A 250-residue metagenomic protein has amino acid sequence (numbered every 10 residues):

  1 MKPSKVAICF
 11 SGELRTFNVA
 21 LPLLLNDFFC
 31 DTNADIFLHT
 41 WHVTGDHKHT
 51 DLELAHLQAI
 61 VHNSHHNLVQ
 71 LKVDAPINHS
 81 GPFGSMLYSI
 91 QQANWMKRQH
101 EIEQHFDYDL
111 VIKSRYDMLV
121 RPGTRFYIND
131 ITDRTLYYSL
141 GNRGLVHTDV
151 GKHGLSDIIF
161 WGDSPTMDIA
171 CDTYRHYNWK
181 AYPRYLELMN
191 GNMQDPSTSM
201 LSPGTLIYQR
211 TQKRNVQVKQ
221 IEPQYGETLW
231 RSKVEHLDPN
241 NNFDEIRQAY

Functional and structural regions predicted by a protein language model:
M1-V19: N-proximal low-complexity "stem/linker" segments adjacent to membrane-targeting elements
S4-V6, N33-A34, D107-Y108: Local beta-strand N-terminus motif with an aromatic residue
E13-F17, T44-G45, M118-R121, T166-D168: Short acidic, S/G/P-rich loop/turn micro-motifs used as interaction or catalytic elements
L21-A34: Short, acidic, metal-binding catalytic loop of nucleotide-sugar glycosyltransferases
L21-P22, L119-T132: Short alpha-helix within the catalytic core of nucleotide-sugar-dependent glycosyltransferases
H39-Q104: Active-site-proximal specificity loops/subdomain of glycosyltransferases
P82-N94, E101, H105-F106, V120-G123 (+1 more regions): Catalytic core and acceptor-binding pocket of nucleotide-sugar-dependent glycosyltransferases
V111, D117: Short aromatic/hydrophobic "clamp" motif used to bind/position activated sugar donors
